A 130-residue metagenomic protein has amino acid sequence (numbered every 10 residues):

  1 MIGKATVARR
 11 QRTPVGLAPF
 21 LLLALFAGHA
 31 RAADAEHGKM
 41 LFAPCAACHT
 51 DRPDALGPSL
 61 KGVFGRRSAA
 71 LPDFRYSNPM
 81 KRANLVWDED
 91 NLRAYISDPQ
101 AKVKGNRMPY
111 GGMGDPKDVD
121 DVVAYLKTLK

Functional and structural regions predicted by a protein language model:
M1-R12: N-terminal secretory signal peptides that target proteins for export/translocation
G16-L25: Bacterial N-terminal signal peptides
A27-H29: N-terminal signal peptide c-region/cleavage motif recognized by signal peptidases
A33-R75, K81-V86, S97-N106, T128-K130: Periplasmic/extracellular electron-transfer cofactor-ligation site, primarily the c-type cytochrome heme-c attachment
G114-D115: A conserved structural motif in NAD(P)-dependent oxidoreductases
